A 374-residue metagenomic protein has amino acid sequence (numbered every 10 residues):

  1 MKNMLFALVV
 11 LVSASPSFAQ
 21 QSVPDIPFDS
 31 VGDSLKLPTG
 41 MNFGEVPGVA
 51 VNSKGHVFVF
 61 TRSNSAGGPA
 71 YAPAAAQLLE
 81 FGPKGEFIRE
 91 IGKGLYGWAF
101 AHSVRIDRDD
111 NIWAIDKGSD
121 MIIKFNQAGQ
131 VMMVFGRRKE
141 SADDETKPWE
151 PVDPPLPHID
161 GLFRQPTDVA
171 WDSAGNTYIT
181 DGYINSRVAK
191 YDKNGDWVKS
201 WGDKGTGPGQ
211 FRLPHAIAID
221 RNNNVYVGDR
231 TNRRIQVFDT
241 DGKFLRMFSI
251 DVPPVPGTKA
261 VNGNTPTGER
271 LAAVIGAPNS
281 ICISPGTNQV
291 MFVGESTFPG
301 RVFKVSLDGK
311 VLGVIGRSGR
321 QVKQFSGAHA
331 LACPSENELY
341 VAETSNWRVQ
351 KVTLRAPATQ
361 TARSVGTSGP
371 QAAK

Functional and structural regions predicted by a protein language model:
M1-M4: Positively charged n-region of N-terminal signal peptides that target proteins for export
F6-A7, S17: Cleavable N-terminal signal peptides
V10-L11: Short, linear, compositionally biased motifs with a strong N-terminal bias
Q20-K374: Eukaryotic scaffold repeat domains enriched in small/polar residues
